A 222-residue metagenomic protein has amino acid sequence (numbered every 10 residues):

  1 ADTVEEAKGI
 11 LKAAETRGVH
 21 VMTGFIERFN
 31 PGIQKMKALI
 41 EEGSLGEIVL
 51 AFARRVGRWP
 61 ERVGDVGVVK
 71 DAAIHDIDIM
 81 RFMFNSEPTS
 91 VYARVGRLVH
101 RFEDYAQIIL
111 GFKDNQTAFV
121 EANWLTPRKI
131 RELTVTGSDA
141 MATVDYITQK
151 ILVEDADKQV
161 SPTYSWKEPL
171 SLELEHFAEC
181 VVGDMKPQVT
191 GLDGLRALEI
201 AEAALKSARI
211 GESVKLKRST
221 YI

Functional and structural regions predicted by a protein language model:
A1-R28: Beta-strand-loop-alpha-helix segment that lines the small-molecule cofactor/substrate pocket of alpha/beta enzymes
V4, K70-A73, Q188-G194: Conserved loop-to-helix N-cap of the C-terminal "lid" that shapes the substrate pocket in Rossmann-like
A7, N30-I33, D76-I77, Y105 (+2 more regions): A general structural signal for well-ordered alpha-helical segments in protein cores
L11, T16, K113, E179-I222: C-terminal helix-rich "cap/oligomerization" subdomain common to oxidoreductases
V19-M22, E27-H100, G211: Predominantly a Rossmann-like dinucleotide-binding segment in NAD(P)-dependent oxidoreductases
G64-K70, V160-E168: A short glycine-threonine-serine/GTX helix/turn-capping micro-motif
I77-K150, S171-K186, Y221-I222: Contiguous beta-strand/loop segments that form the cofactor/metal-binding neighborhood of enzyme cores
T117, M141, K158-S161, S213: Short, mixed charged/polar active-site loops that provide acid/base catalysis or chelate metal/phosphate cofactors
